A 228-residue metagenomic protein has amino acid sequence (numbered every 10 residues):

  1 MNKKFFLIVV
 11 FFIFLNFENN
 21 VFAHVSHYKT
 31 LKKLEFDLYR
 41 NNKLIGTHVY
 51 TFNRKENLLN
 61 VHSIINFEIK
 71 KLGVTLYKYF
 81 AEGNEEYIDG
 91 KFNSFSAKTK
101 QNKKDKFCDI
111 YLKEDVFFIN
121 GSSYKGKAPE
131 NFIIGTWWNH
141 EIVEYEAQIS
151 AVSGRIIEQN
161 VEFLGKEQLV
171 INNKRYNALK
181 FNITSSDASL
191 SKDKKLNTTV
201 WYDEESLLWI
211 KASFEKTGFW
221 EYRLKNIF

Functional and structural regions predicted by a protein language model:
M1-F5: Positively charged n-region of N-terminal signal peptides that target proteins for export
L7-I8, D89: Short amphipathic alpha-helical "recognition" segments used for binding
I8-N16: Bacterial N-terminal signal peptides
F17-A23: Sec/Tat signal peptide C-region and signal peptidase I cleavage site
A23-L112, W138-F228: Acidic, serine/threonine-rich low-complexity disordered tracts
D115-F132: Acidic/charged, solvent-exposed loop-and-adjacent secondary-structure segments enriched in E/D, K/R, S/T, and G/P
P129-E141: Surface-exposed, acidic/Ser/Thr-rich flexible loop segments
